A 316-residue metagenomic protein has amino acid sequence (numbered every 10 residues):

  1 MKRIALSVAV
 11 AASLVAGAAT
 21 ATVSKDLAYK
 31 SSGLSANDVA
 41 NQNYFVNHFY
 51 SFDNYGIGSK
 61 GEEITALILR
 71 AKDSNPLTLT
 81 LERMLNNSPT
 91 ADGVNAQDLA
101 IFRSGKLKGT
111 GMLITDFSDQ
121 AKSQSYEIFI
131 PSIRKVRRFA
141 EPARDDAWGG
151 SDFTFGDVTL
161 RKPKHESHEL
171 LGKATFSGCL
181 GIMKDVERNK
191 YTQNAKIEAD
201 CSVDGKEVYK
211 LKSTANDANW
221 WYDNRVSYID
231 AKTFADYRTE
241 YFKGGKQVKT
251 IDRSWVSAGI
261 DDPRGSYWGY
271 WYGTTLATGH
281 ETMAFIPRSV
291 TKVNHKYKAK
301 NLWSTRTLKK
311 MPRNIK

Functional and structural regions predicted by a protein language model:
M1-V8: Bacterial N-terminal signal peptides that target proteins for export
A11-A12: Repetitive helical segments and hydrophobic/amphipathic motifs
A16-A18: N-terminal signal peptide c-region/cleavage motif recognized by signal peptidases
T22-R137: N-terminal mature ectodomain segment of secretory-pathway/periplasmic proteins
R103, L113-T115, S125-P163, Q193-W303: Gly/Pro-enriched, hydrophobic low-complexity segments that function as extracytoplasmic propeptides/linkers
D152-Y191: Surface-exposed beta-loop interaction hotspot
C179, R288, N314-I315: Short, mixed-charge low-complexity intrinsically disordered segments
S304-K316: Short, low-complexity, Pro/Ser/Thr/Gly-rich segments in the mature regions of secreted, periplasmic
